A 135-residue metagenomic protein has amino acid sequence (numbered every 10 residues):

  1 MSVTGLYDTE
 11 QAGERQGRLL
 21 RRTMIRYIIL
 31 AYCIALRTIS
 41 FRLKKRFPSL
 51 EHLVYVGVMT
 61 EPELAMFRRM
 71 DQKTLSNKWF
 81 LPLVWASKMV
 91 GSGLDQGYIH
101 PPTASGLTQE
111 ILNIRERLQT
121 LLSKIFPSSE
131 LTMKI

Functional and structural regions predicted by a protein language model:
M1-Q11: Membrane-interface amphipathic/juxtamembrane segments adjacent to transmembrane helices
E14-I135: Long, contiguous internal "core" modules enriched in hydrophobic/ aromatic residues
